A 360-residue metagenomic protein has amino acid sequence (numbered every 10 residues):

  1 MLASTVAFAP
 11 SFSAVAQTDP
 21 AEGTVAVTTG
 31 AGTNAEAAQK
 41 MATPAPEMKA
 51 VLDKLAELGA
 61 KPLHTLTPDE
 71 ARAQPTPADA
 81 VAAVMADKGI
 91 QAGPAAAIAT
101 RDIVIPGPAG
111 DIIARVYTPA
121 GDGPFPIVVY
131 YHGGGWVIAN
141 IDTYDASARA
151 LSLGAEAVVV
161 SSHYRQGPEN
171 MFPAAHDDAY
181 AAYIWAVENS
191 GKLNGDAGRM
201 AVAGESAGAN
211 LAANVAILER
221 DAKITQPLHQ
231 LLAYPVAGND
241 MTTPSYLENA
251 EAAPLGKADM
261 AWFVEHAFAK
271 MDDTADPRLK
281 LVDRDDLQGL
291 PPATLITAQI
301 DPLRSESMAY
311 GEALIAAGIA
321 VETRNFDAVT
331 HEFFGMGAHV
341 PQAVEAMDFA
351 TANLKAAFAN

Functional and structural regions predicted by a protein language model:
M1-Q17: Gram-negative bacterial Sec-dependent N-terminal signal peptides
Q17-V81, M85-N360: Alpha/beta-hydrolase superfamily serine-hydrolase fold, recognizing
